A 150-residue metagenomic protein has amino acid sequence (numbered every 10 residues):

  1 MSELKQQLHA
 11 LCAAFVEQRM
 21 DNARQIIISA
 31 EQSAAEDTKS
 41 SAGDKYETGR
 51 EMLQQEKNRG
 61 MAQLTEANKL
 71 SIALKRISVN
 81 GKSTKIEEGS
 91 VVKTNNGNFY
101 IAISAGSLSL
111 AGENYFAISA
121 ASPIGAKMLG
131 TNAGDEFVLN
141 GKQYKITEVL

Functional and structural regions predicted by a protein language model:
M1-I77: N-terminal intrinsically disordered, low-complexity, charge/repeat-rich segments that act as generic
N80-V138: Non-DNA-binding regulatory cores of transcription-related proteins, predominantly C-terminal effector-binding
G141-Q143: Short glycine/proline-centered loop/turn elements that form peptide/ligand docking sites
I146-V149: Conserved hydrophobic positions within beta-strands
